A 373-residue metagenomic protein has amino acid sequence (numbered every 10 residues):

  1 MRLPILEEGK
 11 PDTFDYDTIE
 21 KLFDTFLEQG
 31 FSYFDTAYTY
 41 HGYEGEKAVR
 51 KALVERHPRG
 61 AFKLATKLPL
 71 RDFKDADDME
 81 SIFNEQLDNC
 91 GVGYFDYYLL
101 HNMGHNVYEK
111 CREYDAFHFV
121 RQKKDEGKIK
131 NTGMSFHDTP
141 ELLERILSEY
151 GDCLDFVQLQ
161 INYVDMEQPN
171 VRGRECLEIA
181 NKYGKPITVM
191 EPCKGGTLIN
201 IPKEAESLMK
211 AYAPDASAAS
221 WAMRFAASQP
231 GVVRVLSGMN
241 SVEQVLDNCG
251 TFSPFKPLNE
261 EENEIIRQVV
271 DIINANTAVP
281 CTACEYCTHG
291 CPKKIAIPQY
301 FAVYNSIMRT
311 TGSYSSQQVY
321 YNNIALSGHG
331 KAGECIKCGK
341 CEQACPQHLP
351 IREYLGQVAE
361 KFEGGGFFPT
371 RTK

Functional and structural regions predicted by a protein language model:
M1-D17, K67-D77, N106-E109, E206-P214: Active-site mouth loops of central-metabolism enzymes
M1-F62, G93, F119, D125: N-terminal binding-site loop/beta-alpha segment at the start of enzyme catalytic domains that lines or forms
P11-F26, K74-G91, D138-S148, A218-F225: Short, acidic/polar
G42, M103-T282, Y286-I295, Q299-A302 (+3 more regions): Beta/alpha (TIM)-barrel catalytic core signal, keyed to glycine-rich beta->alpha loops juxtaposed to Asp/Glu that bind
G60-D72, Y98-M103, L159-Q160: A short, structured active-site edge motif that brings together acidic residues
L87-Y108: Active-site groove signature of glycoside hydrolases
V279-I295, K331-H348: Local cysteine-cluster metal-coordination motifs and their immediate loop/turn environment, predominantly Fe-S cluster
R309-C338, G364-K373: Short Fe-S-cluster ligation motifs
